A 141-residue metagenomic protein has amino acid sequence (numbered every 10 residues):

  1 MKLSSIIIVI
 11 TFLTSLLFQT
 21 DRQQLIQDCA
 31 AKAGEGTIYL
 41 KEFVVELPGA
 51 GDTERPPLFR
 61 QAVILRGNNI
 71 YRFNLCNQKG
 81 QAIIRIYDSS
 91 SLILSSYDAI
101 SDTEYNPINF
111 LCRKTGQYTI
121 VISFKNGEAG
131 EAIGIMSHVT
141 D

Functional and structural regions predicted by a protein language model:
M1, F12, E54-P57: Short hydrophobic/aromatic-rich motifs at helix boundaries and adjacent loops
M1-I7: Positively charged n-region of N-terminal signal peptides that target proteins for export
I7-S15: Bacterial N-terminal signal peptides
L17-Y39: Predominantly extracellular/luminal regions of secreted and cell-surface proteins, especially disulfide-bonded
R22, A50-E131, T140-D141: Acidic, Ser/Thr/Pro-rich low-complexity intrinsically disordered segments
I26-G34, D98-S101, M136-D141: Extracytoplasmic/periplasmic copper-protein system
K32-T53: Glycine-rich phosphate-binding "P-loop"
